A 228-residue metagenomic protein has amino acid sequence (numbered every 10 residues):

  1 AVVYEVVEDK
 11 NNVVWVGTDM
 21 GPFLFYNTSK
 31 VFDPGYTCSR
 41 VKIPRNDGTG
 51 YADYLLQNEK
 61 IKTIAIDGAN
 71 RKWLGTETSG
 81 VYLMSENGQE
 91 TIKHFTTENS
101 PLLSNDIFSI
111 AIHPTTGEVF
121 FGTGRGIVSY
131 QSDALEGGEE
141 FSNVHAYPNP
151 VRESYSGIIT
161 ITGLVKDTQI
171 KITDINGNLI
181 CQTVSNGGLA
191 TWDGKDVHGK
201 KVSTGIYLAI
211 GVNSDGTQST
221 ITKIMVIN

Functional and structural regions predicted by a protein language model:
A1-V144, L179: Carboxylate-rich, polar loop motifs that coordinate divalent cations or form catalytic acidic clusters
D9, D67, P114, I172-D174 (+2 more regions): Short, acidic, Ser/Thr-enriched surface-loop or helix-capping motifs
T63, V81, Q169-I170, W192 (+1 more regions): Generic short beta-strand
E139-K171, L189-W192: Glycine-centered coil/turn sites that cap beta-strands in beta-rich domains
Q169-I180, Y207: Short, glycine-anchored, charge-dense loop/turn motifs used at functional sites
S185-G216: Short, surface-exposed loop/turn motifs with a glycine/proline- and acidic-biased composition
S219-I224: Edge beta-strands of extracellular beta-sandwich domains
V226-N228: Interdomain boundary/hinge segments at the C-termini of tandem beta-sandwich modules
